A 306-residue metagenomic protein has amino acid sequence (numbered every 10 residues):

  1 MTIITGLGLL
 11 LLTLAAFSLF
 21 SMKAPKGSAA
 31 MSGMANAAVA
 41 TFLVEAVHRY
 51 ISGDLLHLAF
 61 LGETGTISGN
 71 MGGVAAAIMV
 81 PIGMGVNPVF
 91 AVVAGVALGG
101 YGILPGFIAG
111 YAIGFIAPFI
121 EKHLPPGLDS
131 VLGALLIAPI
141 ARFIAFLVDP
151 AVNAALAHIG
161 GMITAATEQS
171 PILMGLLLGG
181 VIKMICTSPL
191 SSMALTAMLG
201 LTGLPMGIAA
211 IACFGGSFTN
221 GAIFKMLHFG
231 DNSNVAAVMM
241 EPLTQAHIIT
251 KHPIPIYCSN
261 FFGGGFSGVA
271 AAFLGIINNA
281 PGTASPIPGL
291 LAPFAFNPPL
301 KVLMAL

Functional and structural regions predicted by a protein language model:
T2-L306: Pore-lining transmembrane helices
